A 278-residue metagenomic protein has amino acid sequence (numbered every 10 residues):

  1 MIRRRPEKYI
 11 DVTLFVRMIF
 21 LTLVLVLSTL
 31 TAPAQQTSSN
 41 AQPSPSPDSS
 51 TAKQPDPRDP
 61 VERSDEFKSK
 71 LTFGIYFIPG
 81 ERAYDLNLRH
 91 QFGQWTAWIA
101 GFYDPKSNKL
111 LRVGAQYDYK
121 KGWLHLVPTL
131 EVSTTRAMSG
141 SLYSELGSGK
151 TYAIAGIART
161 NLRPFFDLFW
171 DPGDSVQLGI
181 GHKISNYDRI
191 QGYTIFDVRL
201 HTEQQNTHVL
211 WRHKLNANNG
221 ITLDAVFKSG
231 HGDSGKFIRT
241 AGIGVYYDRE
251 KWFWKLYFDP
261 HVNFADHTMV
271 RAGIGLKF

Functional and structural regions predicted by a protein language model:
M1-E66, A265, K277-F278: Cleavable N-terminal export/targeting peptides
I10-V12, A41, S49, P57-P60 (+8 more regions): Short linear motifs in intrinsically disordered/low-complexity regions
Q35-L110, A272-I274: Outer-membrane beta-barrel initiation region
D59-E62, Y84-G93, I99, K109-G122 (+6 more regions): Feature captures outer-membrane beta-barrel proteins of Gram-negative bacteria and organelles
F67-F77, Q94-P105, L111-A115, W123-T134 (+5 more regions): Transmembrane beta-strand segments that form the barrel wall of outer-membrane beta-barrel proteins
K70-E81, G173-Q177, T202-T207: Short, charge-rich amphipathic segments
I78-G80, S107, T134-R136, W170-P172 (+3 more regions): Short sequence motifs at beta-strands and strand-loop junctions characteristic of Gram-negative outer-membrane
D224-S229, D233-G244: An anionic, turn-rich surface loop/hairpin at beta-sheet edges that serves as a generic interaction/coordination patch
